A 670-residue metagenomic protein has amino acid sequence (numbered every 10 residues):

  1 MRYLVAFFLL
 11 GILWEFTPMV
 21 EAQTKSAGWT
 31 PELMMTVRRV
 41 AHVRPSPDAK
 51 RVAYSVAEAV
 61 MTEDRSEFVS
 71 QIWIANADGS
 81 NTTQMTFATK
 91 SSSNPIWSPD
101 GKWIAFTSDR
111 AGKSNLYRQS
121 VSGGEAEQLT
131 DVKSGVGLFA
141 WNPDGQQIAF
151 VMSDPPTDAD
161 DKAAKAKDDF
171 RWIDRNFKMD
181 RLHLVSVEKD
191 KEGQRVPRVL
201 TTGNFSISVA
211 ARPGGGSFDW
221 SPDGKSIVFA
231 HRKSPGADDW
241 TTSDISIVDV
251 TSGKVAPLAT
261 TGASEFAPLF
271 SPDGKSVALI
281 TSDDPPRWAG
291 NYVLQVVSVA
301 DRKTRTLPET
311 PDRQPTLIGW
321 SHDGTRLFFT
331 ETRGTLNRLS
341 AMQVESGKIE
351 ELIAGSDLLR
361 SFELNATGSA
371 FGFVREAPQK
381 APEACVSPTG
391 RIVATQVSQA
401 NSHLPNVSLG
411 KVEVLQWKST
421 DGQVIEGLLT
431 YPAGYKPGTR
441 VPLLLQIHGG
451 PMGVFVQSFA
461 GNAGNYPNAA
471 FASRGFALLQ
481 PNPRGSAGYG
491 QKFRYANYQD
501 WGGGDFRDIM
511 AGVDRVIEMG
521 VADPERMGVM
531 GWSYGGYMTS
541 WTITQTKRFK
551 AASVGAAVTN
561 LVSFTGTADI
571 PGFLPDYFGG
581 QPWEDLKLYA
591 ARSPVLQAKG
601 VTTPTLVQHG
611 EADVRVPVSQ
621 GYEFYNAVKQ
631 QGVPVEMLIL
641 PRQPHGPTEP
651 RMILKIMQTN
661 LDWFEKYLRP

Functional and structural regions predicted by a protein language model:
V5-F16: Bacterial N-terminal signal peptides
Q23-R38, R195-N204: A short helix->beta-strand "capping" segment at the edge of beta-propeller domains
P31, S80-Q84, G124-A126, V196-V199 (+5 more regions): Predominantly a core beta-strand signature of beta-propeller blades across repeat-based propeller domains
E32-S70: Beta-strand-rich domains and repeat architectures in extracellular enzymes and scaffolds, especially beta-propellers
R44-R51, N94-W103, F139-Q147, F218-S226 (+4 more regions): Blade-terminus and WD-like Trp-Asp/Gly-His loop motifs, strongest in beta-propeller folds
V56-Q71, T86-S93, T107-Y117, E125 (+13 more regions): A flexible loop/linker signature enriched in serine peptidases of the S9 family
N76-S80, S120-G124, V187-K191, D249-G253 (+3 more regions): Short loop/turn segments that connect beta-strands within beta-propeller blades
R360-P670: Serine-hydrolase catalytic core recognition
